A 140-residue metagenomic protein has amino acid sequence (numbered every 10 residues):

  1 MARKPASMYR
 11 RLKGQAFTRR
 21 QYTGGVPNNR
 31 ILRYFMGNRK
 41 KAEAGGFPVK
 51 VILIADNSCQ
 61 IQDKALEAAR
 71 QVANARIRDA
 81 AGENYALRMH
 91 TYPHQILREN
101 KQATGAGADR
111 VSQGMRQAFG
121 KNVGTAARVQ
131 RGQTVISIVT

Functional and structural regions predicted by a protein language model:
M1-T140: Ribosome-associated RNA-binding proteins
